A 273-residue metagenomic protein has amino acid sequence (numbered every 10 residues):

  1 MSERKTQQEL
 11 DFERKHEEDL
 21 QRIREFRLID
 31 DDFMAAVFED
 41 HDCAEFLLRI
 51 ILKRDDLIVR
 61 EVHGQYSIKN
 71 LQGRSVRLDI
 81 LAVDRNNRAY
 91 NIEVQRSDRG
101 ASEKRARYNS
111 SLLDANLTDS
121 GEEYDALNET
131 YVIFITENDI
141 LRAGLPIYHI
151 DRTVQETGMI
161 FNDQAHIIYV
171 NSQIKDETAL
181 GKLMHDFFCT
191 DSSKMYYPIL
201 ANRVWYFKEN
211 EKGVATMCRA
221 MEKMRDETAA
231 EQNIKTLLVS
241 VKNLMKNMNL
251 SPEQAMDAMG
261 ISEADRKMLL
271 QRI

Functional and structural regions predicted by a protein language model:
M1-D163, D176-T178: Accessory alpha/beta interaction modules
S2-R24, L28, D32, V83-R85 (+2 more regions): Short, charged alpha-helical interaction segments and adjacent helix-coil junctions
F134-E137, N171-S172, K208: Pocket-edge structural micro-motifs
V154-D163, I168-Q173, L183, F187-S192: Low-complexity, glycine/alanine/valine/leucine- and proline-rich hydrophobic stretches
